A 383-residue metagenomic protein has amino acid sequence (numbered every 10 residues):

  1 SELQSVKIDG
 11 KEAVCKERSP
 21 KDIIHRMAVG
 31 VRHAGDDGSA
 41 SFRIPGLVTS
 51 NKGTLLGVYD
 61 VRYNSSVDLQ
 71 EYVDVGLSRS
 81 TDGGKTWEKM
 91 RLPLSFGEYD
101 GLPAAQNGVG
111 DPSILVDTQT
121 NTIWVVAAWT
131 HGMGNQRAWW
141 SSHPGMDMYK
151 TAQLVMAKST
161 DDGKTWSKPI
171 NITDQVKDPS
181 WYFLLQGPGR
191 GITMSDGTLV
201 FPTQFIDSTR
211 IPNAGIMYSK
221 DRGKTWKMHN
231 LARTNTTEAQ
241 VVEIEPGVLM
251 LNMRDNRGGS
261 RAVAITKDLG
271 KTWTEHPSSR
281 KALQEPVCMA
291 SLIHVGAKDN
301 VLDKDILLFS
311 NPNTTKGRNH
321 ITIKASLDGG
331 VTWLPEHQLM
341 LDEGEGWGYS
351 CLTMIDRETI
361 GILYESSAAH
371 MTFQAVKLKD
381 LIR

Functional and structural regions predicted by a protein language model:
E2-K11: Exposed low-complexity, polar/acidic, P/S/T/G-rich flexible segments that act as propeptides, protease-susceptible
C15-R383: Asp-box/BNR beta-propeller blade signature and adjacent active/binding-site loops in extracellular glycan-interacting
